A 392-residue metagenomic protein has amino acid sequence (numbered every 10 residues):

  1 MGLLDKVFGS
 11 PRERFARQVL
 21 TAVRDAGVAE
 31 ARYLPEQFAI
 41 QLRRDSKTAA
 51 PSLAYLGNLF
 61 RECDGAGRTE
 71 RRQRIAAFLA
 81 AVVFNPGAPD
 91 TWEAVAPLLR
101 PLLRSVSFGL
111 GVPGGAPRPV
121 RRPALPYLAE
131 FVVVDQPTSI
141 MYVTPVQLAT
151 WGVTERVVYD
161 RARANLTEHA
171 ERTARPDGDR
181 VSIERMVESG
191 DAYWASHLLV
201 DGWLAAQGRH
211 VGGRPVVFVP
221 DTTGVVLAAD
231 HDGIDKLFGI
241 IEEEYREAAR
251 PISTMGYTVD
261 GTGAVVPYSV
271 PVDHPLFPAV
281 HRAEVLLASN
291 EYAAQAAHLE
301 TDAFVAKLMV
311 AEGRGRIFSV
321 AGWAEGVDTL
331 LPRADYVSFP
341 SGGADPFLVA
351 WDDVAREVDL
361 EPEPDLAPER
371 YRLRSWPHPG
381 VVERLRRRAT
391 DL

Functional and structural regions predicted by a protein language model:
G2-F108: An N-terminal, globular interaction/scaffold subdomain
R12, A16, A195-Q207, G233-E244: Well-ordered, non-membrane alpha-helical segments in soluble/globular domains
A16-R17, A88-R121, V187-A192, L308-E325: Extended, Lys/Arg-enriched charged tracts that mediate electrostatic binding to polyanionic substrates
V19, V23, A229-L392: C-terminal structured domains
A31-P35, P176, V216-P220: Short beta-strand
A116-V158: Glycine-rich, aromatic-bearing surface loops/beta-hairpins
V143-R214: Surface-exposed, low-hydrophobicity interaction/linker segments
T223-A229: Short cationic amphipathic helices and targeting signals
